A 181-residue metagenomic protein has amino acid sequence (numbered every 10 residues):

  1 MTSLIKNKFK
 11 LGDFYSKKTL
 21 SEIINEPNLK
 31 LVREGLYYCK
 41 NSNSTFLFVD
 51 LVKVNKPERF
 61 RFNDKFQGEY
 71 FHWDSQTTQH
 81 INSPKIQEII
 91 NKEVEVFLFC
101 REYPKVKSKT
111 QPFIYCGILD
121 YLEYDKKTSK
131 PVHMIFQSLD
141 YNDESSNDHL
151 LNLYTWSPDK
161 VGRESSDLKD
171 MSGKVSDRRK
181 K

Functional and structural regions predicted by a protein language model:
T2-P112: Acidic, glycine-rich low-complexity segments with interspersed aromatic residues
K105-K180: Compact mixed alphabeta submodule
